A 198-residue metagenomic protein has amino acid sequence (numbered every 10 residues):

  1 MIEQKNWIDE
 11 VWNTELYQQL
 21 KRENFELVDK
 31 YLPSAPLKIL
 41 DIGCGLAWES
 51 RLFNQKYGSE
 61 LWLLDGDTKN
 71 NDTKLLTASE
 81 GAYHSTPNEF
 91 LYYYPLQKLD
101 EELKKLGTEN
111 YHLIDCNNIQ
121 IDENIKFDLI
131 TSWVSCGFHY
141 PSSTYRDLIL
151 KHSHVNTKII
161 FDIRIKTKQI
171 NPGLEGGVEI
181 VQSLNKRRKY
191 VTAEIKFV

Functional and structural regions predicted by a protein language model:
M1-L32: Class I SAM-dependent methyltransferase Rossmann-like catalytic core, especially the SAM/SAH-binding loop
P36-G45, W62: Conserved class I S-adenosyl-L-methionine
L46-G58, T77-S79: Conserved SAM-binding loop of SAM-dependent methyltransferases across substrates and taxa, primarily the Class I
E80-Q120: S-adenosyl-L-methionine
I119-I130: A short acidic, Gly/Pro-enriched loop at the edge of an enzyme's catalytic core that lines a small-molecule cofactor
D128-S142: A short SAM/SAH-binding and catalytic strip from SAM-dependent methyltransferases
S143-N156: A short glycine-rich, Lys/Arg-flanked "PGG" loop and its adjoining helix->strand segment in the class I
N156-I165: Conserved beta-strand signature within the Rossmann-like core of class I S-adenosyl-L-methionine
